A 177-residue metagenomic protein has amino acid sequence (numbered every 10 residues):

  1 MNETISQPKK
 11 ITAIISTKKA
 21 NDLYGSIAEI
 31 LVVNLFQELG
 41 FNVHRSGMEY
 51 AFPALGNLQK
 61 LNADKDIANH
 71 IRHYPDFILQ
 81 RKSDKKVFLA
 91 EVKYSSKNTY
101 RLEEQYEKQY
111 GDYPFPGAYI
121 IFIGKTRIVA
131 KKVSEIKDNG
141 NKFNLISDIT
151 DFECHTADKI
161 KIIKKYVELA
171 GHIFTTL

Functional and structural regions predicted by a protein language model:
M1-S6, R127-L177: Non-catalytic C-terminal interaction segments of nucleic acid-processing enzymes
N2-D64: Acidic-basic catalytic patches of nuclease active cores, encompassing PD-(D/E)XK and other metal-cofactor nuclease
V43, F77-L79, A90, I120-I121: Hydrophobic beta-strand residues in large extracellular and virion-surface proteins
D66-A68: Residues embedded in well-ordered secondary-structure elements
H70-L89: Active-site beta-strand-loop-beta-strand hairpin of nuclease catalytic cores that positions key catalytic residues
Q80-R81, T99-E104, G111-D112, E153-Y166: Alpha-helix initiation/capping motif
D84-S147: Catalytic cores of nucleic-acid endonucleases
